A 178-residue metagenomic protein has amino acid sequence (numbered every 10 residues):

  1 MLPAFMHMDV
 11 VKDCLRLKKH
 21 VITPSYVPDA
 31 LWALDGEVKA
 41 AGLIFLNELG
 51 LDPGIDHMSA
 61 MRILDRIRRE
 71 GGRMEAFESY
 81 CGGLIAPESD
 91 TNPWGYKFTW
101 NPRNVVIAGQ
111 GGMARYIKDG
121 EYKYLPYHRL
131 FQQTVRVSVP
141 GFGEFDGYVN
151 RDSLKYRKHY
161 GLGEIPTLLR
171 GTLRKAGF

Functional and structural regions predicted by a protein language model:
M1-H7, I22: Rossmann-like NAD(P)-binding element
H7-M8, P87: Glycine/Thr-rich phosphate-binding loops of Rossmann-like dinucleotide-binding domains
D9-R16, P24-N47, M58: Rossmann-fold NAD(P)-binding glycine/threonine-rich loop
P28-A33, L51-D56, Y80, L84-A86: Short gly/pro/ser/thr-enriched loop/turn and capping motifs at secondary-structure boundaries
L46-L51, P140-G143: Flexible, glycine/proline-enriched loop segments at strand-loop-helix junctions that form or flank small-ligand binding
H57-R73: Oxidoreductase and adenylate-handling cofactor-binding alpha/beta cores
R69-F178: C-terminal catalytic/substrate-binding lobe primarily of soluble NAD(P)-dependent oxidoreductases
